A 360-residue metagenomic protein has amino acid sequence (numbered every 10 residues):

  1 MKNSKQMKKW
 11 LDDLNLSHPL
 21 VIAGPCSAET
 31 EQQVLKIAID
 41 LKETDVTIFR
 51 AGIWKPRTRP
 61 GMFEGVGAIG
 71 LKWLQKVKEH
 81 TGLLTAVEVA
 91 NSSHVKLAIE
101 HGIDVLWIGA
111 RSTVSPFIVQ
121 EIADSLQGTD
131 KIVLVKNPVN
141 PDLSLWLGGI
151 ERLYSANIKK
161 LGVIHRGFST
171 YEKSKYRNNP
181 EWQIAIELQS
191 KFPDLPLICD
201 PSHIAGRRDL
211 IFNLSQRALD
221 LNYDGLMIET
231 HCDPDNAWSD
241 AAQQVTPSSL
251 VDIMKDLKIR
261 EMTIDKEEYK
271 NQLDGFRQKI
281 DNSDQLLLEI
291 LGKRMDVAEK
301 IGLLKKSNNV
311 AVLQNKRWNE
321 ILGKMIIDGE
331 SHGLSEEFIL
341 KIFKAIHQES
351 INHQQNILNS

Functional and structural regions predicted by a protein language model:
M1-I22, K76, K255, D265: N-terminal amphipathic alpha-helix/helix-capping segment at the start of soluble metabolic enzymes
L14, I118-S249, D256, E261-Y269: Catalytic alpha/beta core domains of metabolic enzymes, predominantly
P19-K36, P60-G65, L84-V89, G109-A110 (+4 more regions): Active-site mouth loops of central-metabolism enzymes
P19-P25, T47-A51, T85-V87, L106-I108 (+4 more regions): Hydrophobic faces of well-ordered beta-strands that scaffold small-molecule active sites in alpha/beta enzyme cores
K36-I53, H101: Catalytic domains of carbohydrate-active enzymes, especially glycoside hydrolases
R50-A68, C232-A241, I301-V312: Glycine-rich, proline-tolerant flexible connector loops at the mouths of alpha/beta enzymes
V66, G82-N91, V95, D104-V119 (+2 more regions): Catalytic beta/alpha-barrel core
M262-S360: Domain-level signature for soluble enzymes in the chorismate/prephenate branch of the shikimate pathway
